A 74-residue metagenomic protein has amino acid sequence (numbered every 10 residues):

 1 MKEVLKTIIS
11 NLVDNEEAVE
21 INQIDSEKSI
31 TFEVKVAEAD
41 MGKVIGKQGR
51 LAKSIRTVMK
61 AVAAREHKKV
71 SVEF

Functional and structural regions predicted by a protein language model:
M1-M41, K53, T57-F74: RNA-contacting regions in translation and RNA-metabolism proteins, encompassing KH/S1 modules where present
